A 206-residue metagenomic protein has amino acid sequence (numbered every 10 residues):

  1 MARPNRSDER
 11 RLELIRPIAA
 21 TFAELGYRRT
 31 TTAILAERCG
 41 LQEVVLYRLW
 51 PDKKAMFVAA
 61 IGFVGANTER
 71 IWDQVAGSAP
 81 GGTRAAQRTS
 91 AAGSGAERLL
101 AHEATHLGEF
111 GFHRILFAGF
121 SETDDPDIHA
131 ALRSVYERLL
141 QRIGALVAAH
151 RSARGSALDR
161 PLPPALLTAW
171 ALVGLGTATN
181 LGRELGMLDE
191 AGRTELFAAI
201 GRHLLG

Functional and structural regions predicted by a protein language model:
M1-E9, R154-L158: N-terminal intrinsically disordered/low-complexity leader segments
A2, E9-E13, P17-A55, A59: Helix-turn-helix
A59, A66, R70-G111, L158-A169: Hydrophobic alpha-helical connector segments
A66-E69, G108-G111, P126-A153, L167: Amphipathic alpha-helical packing segments from all-alpha helical-bundle domains
V75-A86, F120-D124, T179, R183-G186: Secondary-structure edge/capping motif, primarily at the C-terminal ends of alpha-helices and the immediately following
G95, L107-R133, L181: Amphipathic alpha-helical segments used for helix-helix packing
L99-E103, L116-F120, L172-G176: Short alpha-helical scaffolding segments that buttress acidic/His motifs in well-ordered protein cores
H129-R133, E137, H150-L204: Hydrophobic/aromatic-rich alpha-helical bundle segments in the mid-to-C-terminal region
